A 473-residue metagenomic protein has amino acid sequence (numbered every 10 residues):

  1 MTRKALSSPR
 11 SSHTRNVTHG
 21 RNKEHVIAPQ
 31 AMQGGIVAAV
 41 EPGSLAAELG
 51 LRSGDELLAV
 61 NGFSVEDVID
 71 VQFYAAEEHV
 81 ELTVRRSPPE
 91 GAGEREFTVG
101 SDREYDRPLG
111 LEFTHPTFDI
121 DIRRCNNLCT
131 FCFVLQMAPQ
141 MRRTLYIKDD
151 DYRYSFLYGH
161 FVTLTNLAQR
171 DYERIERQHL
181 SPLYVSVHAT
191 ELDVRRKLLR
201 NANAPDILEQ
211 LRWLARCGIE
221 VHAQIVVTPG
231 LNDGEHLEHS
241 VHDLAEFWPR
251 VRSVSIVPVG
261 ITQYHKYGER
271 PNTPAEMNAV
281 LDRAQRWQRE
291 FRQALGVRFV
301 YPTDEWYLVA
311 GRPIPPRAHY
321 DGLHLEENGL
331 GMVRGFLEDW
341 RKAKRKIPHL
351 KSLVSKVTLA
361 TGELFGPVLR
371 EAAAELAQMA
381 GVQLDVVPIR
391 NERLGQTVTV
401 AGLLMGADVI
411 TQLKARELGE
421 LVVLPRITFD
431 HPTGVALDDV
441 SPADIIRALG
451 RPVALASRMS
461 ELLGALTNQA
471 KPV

Functional and structural regions predicted by a protein language model:
T2-Q30, I36, G311-V473: Radical SAM enzyme core and accessory elements
S8, V17-G20, Q72-F113: PDZ-domain C-terminal substructure recognizer with occasional recognition of PDZ-binding tails
Q33-P42, G62-V65: Short, structured beta-strand/loop micro-motifs enriched in basic residues and often containing a Trp
A46-E66: Conserved PDZ fold ligand-binding element
H79, L180-P182, G218-E220, P249-V251 (+3 more regions): A general structural motif
A92-E94, R103-R250, P258-W287: Conserved Radical SAM active-site core
R195, L231, R250-E276, L295-A318 (+2 more regions): Flexible glycine/acidic-rich beta-alpha junction loops that bind and position SAM and/or redox cofactors in anaerobic
G268-D282, E290, A436-P452: Short secondary-structure subsegments characteristic of cysteine-rich extracellular domains
